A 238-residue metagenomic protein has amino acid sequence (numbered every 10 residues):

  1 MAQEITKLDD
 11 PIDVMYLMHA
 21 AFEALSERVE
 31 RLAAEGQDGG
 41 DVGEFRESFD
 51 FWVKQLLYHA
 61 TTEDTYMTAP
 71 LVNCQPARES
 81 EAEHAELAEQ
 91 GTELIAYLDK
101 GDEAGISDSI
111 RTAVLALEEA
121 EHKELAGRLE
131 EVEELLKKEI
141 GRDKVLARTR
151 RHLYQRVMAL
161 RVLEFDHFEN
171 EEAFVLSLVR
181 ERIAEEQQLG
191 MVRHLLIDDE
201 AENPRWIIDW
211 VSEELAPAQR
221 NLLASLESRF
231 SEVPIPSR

Functional and structural regions predicted by a protein language model:
M1-R238: Small-residue-biased structural context
